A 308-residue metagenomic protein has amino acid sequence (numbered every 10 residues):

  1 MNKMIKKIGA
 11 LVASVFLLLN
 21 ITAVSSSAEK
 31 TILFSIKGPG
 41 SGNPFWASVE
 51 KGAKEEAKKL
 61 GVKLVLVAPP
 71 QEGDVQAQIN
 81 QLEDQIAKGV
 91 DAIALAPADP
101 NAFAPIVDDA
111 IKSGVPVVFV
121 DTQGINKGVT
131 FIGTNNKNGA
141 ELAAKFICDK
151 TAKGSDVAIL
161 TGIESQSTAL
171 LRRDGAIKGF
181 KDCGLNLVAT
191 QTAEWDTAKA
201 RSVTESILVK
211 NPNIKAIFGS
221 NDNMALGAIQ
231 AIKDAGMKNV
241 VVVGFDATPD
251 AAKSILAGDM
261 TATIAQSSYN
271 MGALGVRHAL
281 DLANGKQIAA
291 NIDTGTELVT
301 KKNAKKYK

Functional and structural regions predicted by a protein language model:
N2-I5, S26-K308: A residue-level marker of the well-folded mature domains of exported/periplasmic proteins
M4-K7, N20: Generic short N-terminal amphipathic or hydrophobic helices
K6-V15, A28: Sec-dependent N-terminal signal peptides
L18-S25: C-terminal segment of classical bacterial N-terminal signal peptides
